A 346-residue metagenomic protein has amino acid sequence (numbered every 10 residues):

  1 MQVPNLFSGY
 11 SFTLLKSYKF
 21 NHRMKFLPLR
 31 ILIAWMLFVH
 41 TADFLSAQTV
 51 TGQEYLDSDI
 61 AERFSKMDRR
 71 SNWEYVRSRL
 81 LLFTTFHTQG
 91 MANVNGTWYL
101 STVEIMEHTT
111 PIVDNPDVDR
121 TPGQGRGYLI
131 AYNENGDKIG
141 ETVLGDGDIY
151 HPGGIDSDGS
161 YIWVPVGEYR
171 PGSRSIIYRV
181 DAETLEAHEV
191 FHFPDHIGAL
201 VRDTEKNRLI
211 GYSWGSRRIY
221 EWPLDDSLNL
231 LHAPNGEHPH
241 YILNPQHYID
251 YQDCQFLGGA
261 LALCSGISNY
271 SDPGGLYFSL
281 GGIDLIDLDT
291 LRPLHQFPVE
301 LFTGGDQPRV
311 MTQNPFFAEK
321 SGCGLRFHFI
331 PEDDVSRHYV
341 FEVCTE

Functional and structural regions predicted by a protein language model:
S58-T84: A short helix->beta-strand "capping" segment at the edge of beta-propeller domains
E74-L81, K138-G145, E186-F191, P234-N244 (+2 more regions): A short beta-strand motif characteristic of beta-propeller blades
F86-G90, G147-G154, P194-T204, Q246-Q255 (+1 more regions): Repeated scaffold domains used in trafficking and secretory/extracellular systems, primarily beta-propellers
N95-G96, G159-S160, E205-N207, G258-A260 (+1 more regions): Short coil/turn segments that connect the beta-strands within blades of beta-propeller domains
S101-Q124, G167-P171, G266-L280, R337-V343: Short, conserved, GDST-rich strand-edge loop motifs in beta-rich repeat architectures
N115-S157: Blade-loop segments of beta-propeller domains
P116-E134, S175-E183, Y277-L291, V340-E346: Beta-propeller blade signature
Q246-R292: Loop/turn-rich, solvent-exposed surfaces of beta-rich toroidal or solenoidal domains
